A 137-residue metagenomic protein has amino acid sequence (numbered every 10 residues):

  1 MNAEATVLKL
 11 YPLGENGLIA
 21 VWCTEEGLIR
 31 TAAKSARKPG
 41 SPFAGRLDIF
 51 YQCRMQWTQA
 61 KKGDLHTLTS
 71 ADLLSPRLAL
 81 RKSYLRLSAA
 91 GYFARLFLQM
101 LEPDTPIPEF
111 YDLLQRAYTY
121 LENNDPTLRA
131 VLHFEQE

Functional and structural regions predicted by a protein language model:
M1-E137: Non-catalytic alpha-helical scaffolds and adjoining flexible linkers that form interface surfaces for assembly
